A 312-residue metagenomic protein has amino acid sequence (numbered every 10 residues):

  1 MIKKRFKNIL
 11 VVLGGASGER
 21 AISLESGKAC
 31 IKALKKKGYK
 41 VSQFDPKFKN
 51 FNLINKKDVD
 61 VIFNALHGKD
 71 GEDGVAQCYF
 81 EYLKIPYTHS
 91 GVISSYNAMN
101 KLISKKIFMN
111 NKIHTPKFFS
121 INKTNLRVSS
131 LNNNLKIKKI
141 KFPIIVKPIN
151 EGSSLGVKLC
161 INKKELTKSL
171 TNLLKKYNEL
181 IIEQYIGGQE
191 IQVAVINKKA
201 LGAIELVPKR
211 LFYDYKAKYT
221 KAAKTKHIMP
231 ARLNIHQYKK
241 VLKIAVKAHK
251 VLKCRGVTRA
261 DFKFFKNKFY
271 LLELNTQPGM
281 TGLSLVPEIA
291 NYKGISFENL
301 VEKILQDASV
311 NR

Functional and structural regions predicted by a protein language model:
M1-M99, I103, N122-N132, D307-R312: ATP-binding N-terminal substructure of ATP-dependent carboxylate-amine bond-forming enzymes
I2-L13, V41, N55-K57, N97-Q189: Active-site nucleotide/adenylate-binding loops and adjacent lid/helix of ATP-dependent enzymes
K3, F264-R312: C-terminal active-site "lid" helix and adjoining low-complexity regulatory extension at the edge of ATP-using catalytic
K69, P148-I149, H249-K253: Short Gly/Pro-enriched turn/cap motifs at secondary-structure boundaries
I161-K243, K263-Y270: Phosphate-binding site of ATP-dependent enzymes
Q184, V193-V195, H249-M280, A290: Conserved metal-phosphate-binding beta-hairpin within the catalytic cores of diverse ATP-dependent phosphoryl-transfer
